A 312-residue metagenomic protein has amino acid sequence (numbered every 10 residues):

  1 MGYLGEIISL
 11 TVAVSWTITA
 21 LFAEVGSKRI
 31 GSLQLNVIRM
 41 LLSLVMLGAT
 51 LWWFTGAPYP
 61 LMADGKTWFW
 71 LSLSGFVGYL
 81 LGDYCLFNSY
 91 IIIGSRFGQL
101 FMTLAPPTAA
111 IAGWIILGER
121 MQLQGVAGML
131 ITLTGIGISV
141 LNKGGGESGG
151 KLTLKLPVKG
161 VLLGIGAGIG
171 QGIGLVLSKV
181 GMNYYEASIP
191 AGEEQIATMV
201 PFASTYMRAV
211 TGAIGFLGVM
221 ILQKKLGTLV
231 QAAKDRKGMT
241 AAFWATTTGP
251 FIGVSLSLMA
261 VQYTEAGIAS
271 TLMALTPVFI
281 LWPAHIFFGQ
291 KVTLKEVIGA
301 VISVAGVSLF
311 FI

Functional and structural regions predicted by a protein language model:
M1-S15, A20-Q34, I38-L73, D83-I93 (+7 more regions): Membrane-interface interhelical linkers
T11, I38-R39, F101-L104, L123-A127 (+3 more regions): Hydrophobic core positions of alpha-helical segments in small-molecule transporters and transporter systems
T17, G48, F76-L80, P107-I111 (+5 more regions): Hydrophobic/small/kink-forming positions within alpha-helical transmembrane segments of polytopic membrane proteins
L42-M46, F101-I115, L130, T211 (+5 more regions): Alpha-helical transmembrane segments of compact multi-pass small-molecule transporters, enriched in specific families
G65, M102, A109, G118-I138 (+3 more regions): Loop-to-transmembrane alpha-helix entry segments
L86-A105, W114-M121: Membrane-interface helix-loop-helix junctions at boundaries between adjacent transmembrane segments
Q171-P190: Membrane-helix interface motif
Q262, S308-I312: Juxtamembrane boundary at the C-terminal end of a transmembrane helix
